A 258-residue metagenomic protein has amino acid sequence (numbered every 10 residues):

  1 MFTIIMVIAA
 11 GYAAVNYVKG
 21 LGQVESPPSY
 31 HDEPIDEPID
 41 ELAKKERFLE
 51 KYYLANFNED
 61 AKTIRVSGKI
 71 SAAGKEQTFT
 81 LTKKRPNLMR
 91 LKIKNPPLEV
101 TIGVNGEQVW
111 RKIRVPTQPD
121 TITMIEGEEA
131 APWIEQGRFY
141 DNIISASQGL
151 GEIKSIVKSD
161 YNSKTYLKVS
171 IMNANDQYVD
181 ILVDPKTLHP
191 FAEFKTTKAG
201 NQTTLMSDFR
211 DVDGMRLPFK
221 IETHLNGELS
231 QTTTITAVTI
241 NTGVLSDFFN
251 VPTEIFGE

Functional and structural regions predicted by a protein language model:
M1-Y17: Sec-dependent N-terminal signal peptides
V18-I35: Ser/Thr/Pro/Gly-rich low-complexity linker/stalk segments immediately outside membranes or between
E41-K44, W110-Q177, P185, V244 (+1 more regions): Flexible, processing/modification-adjacent segments and terminal tails in exported/periplasmic/extracellular proteins
K45-T117, G149-E152: N-terminal mature ectodomain segment of secretory-pathway/periplasmic proteins
K62, L81, E135-D141, L182-F194: Short, basic/low-complexity N-terminal boundary segments at the transition from targeting/disordered tails
S67-K75, M89-P96, Y140-G151, Y161 (+2 more regions): Short, solvent-exposed secondary-structure boundary motifs
T82-L88, N105-Q108, E128-A130, D184-T187 (+2 more regions): A short, sequence-level motif marking secondary-structure junctions
L98, N162-V251: Gly/Pro-enriched, hydrophobic low-complexity segments that function as extracytoplasmic propeptides/linkers
